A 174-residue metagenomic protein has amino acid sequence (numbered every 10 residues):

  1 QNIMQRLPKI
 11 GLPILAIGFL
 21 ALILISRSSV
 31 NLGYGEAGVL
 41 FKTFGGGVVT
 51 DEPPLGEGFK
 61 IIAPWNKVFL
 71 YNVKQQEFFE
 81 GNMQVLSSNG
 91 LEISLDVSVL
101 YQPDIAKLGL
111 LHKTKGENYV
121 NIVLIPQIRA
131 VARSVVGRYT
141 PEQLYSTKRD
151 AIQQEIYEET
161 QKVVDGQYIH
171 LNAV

Functional and structural regions predicted by a protein language model:
Q1-I3: Short, Lys/Arg-enriched N-terminal segments with co-localized hydrophobic residues within the first ~10-30 amino acids
Q5-I10, I61-L70, T140-S146: A generic short-segment signal for beta-strand/edge and adjacent turn/coil regions
Q5-R27: Single-pass alpha-helical transmembrane signal-anchor segments
A16-I17, Q75, F79-E80, K148-E155: Short, compositionally biased strand/turn segments that nucleate or flank brief secondary-structure elements
S26-G137: Hydrophobic membrane-anchoring helix/hairpin
S87, L100-Y101, V120-V174: Amphipathic, coiled-coil-like alpha-helical scaffolding segments used for oligomerization/assembly
